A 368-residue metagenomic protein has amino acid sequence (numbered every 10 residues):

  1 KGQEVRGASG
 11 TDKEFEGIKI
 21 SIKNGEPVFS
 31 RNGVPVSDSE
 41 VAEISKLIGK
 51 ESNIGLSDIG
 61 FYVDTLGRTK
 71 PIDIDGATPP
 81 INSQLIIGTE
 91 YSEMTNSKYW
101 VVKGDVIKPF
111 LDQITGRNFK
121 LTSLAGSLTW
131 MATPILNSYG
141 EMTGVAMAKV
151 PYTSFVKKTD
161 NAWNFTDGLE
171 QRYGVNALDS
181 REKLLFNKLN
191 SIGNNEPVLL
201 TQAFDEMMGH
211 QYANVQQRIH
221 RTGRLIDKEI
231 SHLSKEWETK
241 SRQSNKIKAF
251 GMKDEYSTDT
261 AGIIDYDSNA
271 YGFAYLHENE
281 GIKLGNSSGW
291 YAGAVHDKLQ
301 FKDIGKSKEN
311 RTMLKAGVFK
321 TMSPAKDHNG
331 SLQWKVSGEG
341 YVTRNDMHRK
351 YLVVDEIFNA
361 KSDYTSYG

Functional and structural regions predicted by a protein language model:
K1-G2, V106, A148-P151: Extended low-polarity, hydrophobic cluster-rich segments
G2-D105: Extracellular beta-strand/loop-rich repeat segments of large surface/secreted proteins
S52-S57, A146-K157, Y212, K240-S241: Short domain-boundary/entry signatures in modular proteins, especially in secreted/extracellular architectures
T78-I86, Q113-T122: Structural alpha-beta junctions
V102-G116: Acidic, Ser/Thr-rich peripheral helices and adjacent loops at domain boundaries
S123-K183: Charged, amphipathic alpha-helical linkers/stalks
L185-G368: Outer membrane beta-barrel translocator domains of Type V secretion systems
